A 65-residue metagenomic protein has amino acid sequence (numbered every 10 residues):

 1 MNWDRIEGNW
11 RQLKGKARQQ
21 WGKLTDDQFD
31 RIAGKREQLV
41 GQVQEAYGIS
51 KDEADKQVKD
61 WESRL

Functional and structural regions predicted by a protein language model:
M1-L65: Intrinsically disordered, low-complexity, hydrophilic segments
